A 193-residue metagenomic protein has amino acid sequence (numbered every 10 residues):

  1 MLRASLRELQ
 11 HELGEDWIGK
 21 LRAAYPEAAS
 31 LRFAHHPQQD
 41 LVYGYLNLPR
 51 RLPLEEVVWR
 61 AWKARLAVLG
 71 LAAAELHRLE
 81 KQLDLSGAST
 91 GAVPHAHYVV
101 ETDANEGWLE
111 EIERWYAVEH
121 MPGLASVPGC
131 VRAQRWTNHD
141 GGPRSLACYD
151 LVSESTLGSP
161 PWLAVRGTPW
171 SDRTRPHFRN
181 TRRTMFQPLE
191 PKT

Functional and structural regions predicted by a protein language model:
M1-T193: Macromolecular interaction modules
